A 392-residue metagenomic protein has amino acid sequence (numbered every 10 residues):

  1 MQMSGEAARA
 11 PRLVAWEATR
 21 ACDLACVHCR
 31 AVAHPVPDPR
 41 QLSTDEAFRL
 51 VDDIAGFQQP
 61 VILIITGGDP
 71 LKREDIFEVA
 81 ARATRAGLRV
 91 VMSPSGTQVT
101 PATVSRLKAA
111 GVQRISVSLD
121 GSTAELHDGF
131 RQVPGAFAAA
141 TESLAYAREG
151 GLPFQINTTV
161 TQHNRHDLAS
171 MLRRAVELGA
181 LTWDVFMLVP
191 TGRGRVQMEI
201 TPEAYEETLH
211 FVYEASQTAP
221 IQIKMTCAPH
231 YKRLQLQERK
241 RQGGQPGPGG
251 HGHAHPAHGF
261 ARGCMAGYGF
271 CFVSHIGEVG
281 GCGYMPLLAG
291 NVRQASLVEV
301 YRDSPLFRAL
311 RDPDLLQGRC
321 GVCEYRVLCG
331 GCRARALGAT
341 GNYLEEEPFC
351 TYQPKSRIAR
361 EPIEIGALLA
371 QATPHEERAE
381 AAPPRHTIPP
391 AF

Functional and structural regions predicted by a protein language model:
M1-L13, L24-A25, I223, L368-L369 (+1 more regions): Flexible, acidic/Gly-rich N-terminal and inter-domain linker regions that tether and position cofactor-handling modules
M1-R114: Conserved alpha-helical substructure of the radical SAM core
W16, V32, T66, S118 (+3 more regions): Conserved residues at the C-terminal ends of beta-strands
A25, Q59-P60, G111, G179-T182 (+2 more regions): Short loop/turn motifs at secondary-structure junctions
P37, L42, R89, K108-A110 (+6 more regions): Radical SAM enzyme [4Fe-4S]-AdoMet core and its adjacent flexible, acidic and glycine-rich loops/tails across
T44, F48, R73, T100-P101 (+5 more regions): Structural motif corresponding to alpha-helix initiation and N-cap regions
Y284-F392: Flexible mid-to-C-terminal extensions adjoining Fe-S/redox cofactors in radical SAM and related proteins
